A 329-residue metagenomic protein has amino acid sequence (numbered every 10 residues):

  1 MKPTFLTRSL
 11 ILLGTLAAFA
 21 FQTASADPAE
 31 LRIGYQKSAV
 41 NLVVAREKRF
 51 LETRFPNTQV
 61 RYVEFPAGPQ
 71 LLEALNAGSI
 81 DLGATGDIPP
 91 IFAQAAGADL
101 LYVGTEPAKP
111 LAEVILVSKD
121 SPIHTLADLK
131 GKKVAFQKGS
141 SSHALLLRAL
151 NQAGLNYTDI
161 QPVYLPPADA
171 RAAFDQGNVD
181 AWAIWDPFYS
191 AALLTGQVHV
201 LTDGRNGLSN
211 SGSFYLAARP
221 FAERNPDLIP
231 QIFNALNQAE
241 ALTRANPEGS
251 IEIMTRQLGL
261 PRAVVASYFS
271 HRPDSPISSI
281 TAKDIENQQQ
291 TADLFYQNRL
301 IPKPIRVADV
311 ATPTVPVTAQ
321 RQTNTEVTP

Functional and structural regions predicted by a protein language model:
M1-I11: Bacterial N-terminal signal peptides that target proteins for export
S9-A20: Bacterial N-terminal signal peptides
A20, A24-P28: Boundary at the C-terminal end of the N-terminal hydrophobic targeting segment
D27-A153, Q161-Y164, D180-I184, S209: Short, glycine-/small- and polar/acidic-enriched structural segments that line small-molecule recognition paths
N41-L42, K109-I115, V198-H199, S211-Y215 (+2 more regions): Small-molecule pocket liners
I88, V163, A168-R256: Pocket-lining segment of extracytoplasmic ligand-binding domains
E223-L300: Secondary-structure end/capping motifs
D293-P329: Conserved C-terminal helix/tail region of periplasmic/extracytoplasmic solute-binding proteins
